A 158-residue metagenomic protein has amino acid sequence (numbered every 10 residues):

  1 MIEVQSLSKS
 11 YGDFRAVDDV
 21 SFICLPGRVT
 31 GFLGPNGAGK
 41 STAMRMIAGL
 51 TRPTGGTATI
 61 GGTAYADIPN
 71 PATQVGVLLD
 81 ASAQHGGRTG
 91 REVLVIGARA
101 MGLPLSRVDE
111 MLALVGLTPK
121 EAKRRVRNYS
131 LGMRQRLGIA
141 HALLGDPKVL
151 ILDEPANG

Functional and structural regions predicted by a protein language model:
C24, G56-P71: Conserved ABC transporter NBD signature motif
A48: Helix-to-loop junction immediately C-terminal to a conserved catalytic motif
A81, G87-A100: Q-loop/switch helix immediately C-terminal to the Walker
V95, R99, L105-E121: Conserved ABC ATPase "signature" region
I139: Hydrophobic anchor residue at the start of the ABC signature
L150-E154: Catalytic Walker B motif of ABC-type/P-loop ATPase nucleotide-binding domains
